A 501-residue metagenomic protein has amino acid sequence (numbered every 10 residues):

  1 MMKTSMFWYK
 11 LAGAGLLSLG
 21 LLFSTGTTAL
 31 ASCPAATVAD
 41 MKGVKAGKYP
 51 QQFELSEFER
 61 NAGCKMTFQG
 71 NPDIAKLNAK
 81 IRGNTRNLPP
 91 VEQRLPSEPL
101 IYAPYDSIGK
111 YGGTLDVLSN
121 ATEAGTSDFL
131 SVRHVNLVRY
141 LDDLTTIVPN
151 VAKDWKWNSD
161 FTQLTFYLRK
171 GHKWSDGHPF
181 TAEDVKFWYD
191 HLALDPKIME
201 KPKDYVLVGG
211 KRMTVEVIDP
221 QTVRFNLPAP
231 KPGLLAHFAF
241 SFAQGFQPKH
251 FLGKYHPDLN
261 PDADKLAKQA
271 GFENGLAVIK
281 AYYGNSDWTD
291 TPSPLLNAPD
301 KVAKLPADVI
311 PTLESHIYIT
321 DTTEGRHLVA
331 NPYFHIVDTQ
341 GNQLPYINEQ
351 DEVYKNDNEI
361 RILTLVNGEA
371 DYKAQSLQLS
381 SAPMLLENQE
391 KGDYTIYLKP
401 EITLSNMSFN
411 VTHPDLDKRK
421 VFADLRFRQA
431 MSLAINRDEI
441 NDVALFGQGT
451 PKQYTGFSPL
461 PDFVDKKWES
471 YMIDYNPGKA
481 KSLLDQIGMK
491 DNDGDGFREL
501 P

Functional and structural regions predicted by a protein language model:
M2-G15: Bacterial N-terminal signal peptides that target proteins for export
T4-S5, S32-G70, R139-D143, K156-W157 (+8 more regions): Extracytoplasmic/periplasmic ligand-capture domains
A12-S24: Bacterial N-terminal signal peptides
T25-A31: Sec/Tat signal peptide C-region and signal peptidase I cleavage site
A39-K42, G63-G83, L88-V91: N-terminal module-boundary/linker segments of secreted carbohydrate-active enzymes
I74, R82-D160, D190: N-terminal lobe/hinge region of extracytoplasmic solute-binding protein
D204-P294: Surface-exposed binding/hinge segments that line and control ligand-binding clefts or catalytic entry sites
